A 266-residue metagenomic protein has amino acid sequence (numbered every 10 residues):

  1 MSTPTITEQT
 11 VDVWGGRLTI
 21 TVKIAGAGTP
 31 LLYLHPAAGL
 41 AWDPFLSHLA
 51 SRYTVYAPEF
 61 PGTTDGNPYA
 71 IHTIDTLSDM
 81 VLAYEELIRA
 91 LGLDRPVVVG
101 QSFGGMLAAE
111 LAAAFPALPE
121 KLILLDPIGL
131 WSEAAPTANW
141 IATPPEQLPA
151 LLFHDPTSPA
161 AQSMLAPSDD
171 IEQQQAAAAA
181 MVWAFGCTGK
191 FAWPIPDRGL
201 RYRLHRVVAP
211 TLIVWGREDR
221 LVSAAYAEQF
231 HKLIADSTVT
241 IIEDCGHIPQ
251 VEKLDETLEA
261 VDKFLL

Functional and structural regions predicted by a protein language model:
M1-L18: N-terminal cap/lid segment of alpha/beta-hydrolase-fold proteins
W14-N67: Conserved HGGG/HGGXW glycine-rich cap/lid loop of the alpha/beta-hydrolase fold
G15, Y56-V99, E259: Active-site loop/oxyanion-hole signature of alpha/beta-hydrolase fold enzymes
S47-H48, R206, T211-C245, V251: Conserved loop-alpha-helix segment in the C-terminal half of the alpha/beta-hydrolase fold that carries the catalytic
G100, G104, A108: Gly/Ala-rich beta-loop-alpha elbow adjacent to hydrolase catalytic centers
A109, A113, P119-L152: Flexible "cap/lid" loop of the alpha/beta hydrolase fold
E133-A134, A138-N139, Q147-A209: Conserved alpha/beta-hydrolase catalytic His-Asp/Glu region
V251-K263: Post-His helix in hydrolase/transferase enzymes
